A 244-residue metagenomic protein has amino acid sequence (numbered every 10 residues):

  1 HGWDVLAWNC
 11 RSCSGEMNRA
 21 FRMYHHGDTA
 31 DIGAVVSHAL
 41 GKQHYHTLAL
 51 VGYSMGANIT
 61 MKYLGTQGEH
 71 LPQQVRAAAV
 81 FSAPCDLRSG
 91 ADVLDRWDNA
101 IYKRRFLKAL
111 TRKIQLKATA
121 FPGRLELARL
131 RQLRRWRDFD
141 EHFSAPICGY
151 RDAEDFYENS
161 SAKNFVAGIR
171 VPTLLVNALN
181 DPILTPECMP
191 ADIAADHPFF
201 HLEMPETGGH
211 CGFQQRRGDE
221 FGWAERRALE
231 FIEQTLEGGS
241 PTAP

Functional and structural regions predicted by a protein language model:
H1-R19: Conserved alpha/beta-hydrolase
C13-A49: Catalytic nucleophile-loop/oxyanion-hole region of alpha/beta-hydrolase and closely related hydrolase-like folds
G41-I147: Alpha/beta-hydrolase-fold enzymes
H142-F165: Active-site nucleophile elbow and catalytic-triad environment of alpha/beta-hydrolase enzymes
K163, L179-P182, T207-G209: Acidic beta-to-alpha connecting loop that harbors the catalytic carboxylate
I169, L175-N177, D181: Short beta-strand/loop motif that positions the catalytic acidic residue of the alpha/beta-hydrolase fold
A195-G212: Catalytic histidine neighborhood in serine/cysteine hydrolases with alpha/beta-hydrolase-type architecture
G208-W223: Catalytic histidine-centered segment of alpha/beta-hydrolase-like enzymes
